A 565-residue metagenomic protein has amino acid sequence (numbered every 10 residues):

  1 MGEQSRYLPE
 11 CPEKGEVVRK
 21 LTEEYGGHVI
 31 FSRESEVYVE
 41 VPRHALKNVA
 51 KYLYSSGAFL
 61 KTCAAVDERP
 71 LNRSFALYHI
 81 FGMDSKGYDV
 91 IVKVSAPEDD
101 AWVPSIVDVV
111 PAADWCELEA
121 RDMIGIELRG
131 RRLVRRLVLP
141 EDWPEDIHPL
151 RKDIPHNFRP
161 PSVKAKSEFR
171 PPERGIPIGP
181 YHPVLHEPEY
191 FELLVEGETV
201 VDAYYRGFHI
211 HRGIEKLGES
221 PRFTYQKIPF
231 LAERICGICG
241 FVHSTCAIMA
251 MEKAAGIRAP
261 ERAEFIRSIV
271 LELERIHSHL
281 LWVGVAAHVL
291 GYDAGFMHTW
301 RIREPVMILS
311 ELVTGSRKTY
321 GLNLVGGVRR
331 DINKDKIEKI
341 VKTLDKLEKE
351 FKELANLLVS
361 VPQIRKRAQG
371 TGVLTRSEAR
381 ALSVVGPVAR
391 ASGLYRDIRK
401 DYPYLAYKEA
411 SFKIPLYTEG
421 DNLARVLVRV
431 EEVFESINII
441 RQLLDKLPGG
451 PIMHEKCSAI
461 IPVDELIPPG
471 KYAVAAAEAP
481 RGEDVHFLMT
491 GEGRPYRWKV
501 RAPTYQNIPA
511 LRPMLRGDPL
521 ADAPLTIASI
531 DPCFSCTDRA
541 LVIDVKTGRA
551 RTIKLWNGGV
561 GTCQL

Functional and structural regions predicted by a protein language model:
M1-A203, S278, T343, I364-T371 (+2 more regions): Terminal low-complexity/charged segments
R43, P111, E141, D153-L565: Metal/cofactor-centered catalytic core regions of large enzymes
